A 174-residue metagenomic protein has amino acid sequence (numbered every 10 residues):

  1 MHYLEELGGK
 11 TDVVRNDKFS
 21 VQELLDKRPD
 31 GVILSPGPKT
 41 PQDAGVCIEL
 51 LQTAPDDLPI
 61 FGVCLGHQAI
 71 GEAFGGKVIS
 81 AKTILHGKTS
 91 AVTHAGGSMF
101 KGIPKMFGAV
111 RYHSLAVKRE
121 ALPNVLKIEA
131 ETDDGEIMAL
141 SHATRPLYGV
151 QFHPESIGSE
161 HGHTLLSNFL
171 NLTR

Functional and structural regions predicted by a protein language model:
M1-D56, L65, E160, S167-R174: N-terminal beta1-alpha1 cap of cysteine-dependent amidohydrolase-like domains
I48-F61, Q68-Y148, F152-E160, L172: Pocket-forming structural segment of enzyme catalytic cores
